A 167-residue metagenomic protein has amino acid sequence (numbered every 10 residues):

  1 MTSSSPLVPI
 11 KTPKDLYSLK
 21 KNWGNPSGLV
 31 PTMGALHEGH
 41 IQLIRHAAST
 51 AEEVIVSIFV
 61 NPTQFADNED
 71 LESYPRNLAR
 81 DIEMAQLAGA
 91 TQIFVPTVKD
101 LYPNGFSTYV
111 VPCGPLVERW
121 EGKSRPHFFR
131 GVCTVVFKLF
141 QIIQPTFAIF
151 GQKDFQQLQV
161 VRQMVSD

Functional and structural regions predicted by a protein language model:
T2-D167: Nucleotidyltransferase catalytic core that binds NTPs
